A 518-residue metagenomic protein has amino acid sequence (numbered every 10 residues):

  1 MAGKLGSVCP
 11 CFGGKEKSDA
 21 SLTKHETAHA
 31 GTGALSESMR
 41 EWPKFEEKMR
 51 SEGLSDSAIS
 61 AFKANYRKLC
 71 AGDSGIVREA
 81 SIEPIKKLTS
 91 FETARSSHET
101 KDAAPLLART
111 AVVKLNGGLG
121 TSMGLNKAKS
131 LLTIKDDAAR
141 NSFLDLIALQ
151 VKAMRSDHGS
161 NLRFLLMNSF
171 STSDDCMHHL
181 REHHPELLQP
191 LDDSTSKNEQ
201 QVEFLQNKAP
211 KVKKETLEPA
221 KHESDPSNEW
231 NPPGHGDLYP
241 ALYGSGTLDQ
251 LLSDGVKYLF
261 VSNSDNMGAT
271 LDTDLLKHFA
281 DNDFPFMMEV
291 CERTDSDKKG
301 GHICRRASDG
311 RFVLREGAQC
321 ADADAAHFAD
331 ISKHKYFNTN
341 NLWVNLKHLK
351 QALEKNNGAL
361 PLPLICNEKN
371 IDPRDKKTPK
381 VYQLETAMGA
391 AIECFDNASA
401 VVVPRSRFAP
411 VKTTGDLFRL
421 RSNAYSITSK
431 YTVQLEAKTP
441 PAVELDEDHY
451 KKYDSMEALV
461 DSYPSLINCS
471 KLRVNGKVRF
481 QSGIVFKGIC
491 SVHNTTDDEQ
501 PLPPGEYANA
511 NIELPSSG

Functional and structural regions predicted by a protein language model:
M1, G118, F480: Conserved S/T- and glycine-rich ATP-binding loop of Class I adenylate-forming
A2-K114, S122-Y258, N468, T496 (+1 more regions): Conserved N-terminal catalytic core of the sugar/cofactor nucleotidyltransferase
K4-A108, K277-G518: Left-handed beta-helix
V113, L132, L165, E203-L205 (+5 more regions): Hydrophobic/aromatic beta-strand patches that form the interior of the parallel beta-sheet core in alpha/beta enzyme
L115, L166-F170, N207, S262-S264 (+4 more regions): Short His-Asn-centered micro-motif
N116-G117, S264, L346, T414: Residues immediately flanking
N161, D175-L346, K350-N357: Conserved core of the sugar-phosphate nucleotidyltransferase
R163-T172, S264-M267, R405-A409, T413: Conserved short loop/turn motifs at secondary-structure junctions
